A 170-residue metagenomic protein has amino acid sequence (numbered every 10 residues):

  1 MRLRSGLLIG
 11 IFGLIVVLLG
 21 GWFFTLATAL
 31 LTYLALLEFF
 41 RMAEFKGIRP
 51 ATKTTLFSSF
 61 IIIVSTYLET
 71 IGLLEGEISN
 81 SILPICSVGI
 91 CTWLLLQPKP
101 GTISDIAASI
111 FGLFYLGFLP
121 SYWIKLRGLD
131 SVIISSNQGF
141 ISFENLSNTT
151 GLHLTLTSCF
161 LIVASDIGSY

Functional and structural regions predicted by a protein language model:
M1-Y170: Membrane-embedded alpha-helical bundles of polytopic integral membrane proteins
